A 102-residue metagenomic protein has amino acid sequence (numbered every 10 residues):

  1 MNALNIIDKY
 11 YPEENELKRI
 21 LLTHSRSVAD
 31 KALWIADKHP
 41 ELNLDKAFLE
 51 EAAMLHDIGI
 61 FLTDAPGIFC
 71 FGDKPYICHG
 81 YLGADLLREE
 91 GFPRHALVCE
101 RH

Functional and structural regions predicted by a protein language model:
M1-N2, L44: Short coil/turn linker and secondary-structure boundary residues
N2-H24, F61-G72: Active-site flanking loop/helix segments enriched in acidic
L4-D8, A29, L33, A84: An amphipathic alpha-helix signature
E13-L42, L55, E90, A96: Divalent metal-dependent phosphate-bond-processing catalytic cores, especially two-metal-ion Mg2+/Mn2+ enzymes that act
E41-H102: Divalent metal-dependent catalytic cores for phosphoryl transfer on phosphate-bearing substrates
